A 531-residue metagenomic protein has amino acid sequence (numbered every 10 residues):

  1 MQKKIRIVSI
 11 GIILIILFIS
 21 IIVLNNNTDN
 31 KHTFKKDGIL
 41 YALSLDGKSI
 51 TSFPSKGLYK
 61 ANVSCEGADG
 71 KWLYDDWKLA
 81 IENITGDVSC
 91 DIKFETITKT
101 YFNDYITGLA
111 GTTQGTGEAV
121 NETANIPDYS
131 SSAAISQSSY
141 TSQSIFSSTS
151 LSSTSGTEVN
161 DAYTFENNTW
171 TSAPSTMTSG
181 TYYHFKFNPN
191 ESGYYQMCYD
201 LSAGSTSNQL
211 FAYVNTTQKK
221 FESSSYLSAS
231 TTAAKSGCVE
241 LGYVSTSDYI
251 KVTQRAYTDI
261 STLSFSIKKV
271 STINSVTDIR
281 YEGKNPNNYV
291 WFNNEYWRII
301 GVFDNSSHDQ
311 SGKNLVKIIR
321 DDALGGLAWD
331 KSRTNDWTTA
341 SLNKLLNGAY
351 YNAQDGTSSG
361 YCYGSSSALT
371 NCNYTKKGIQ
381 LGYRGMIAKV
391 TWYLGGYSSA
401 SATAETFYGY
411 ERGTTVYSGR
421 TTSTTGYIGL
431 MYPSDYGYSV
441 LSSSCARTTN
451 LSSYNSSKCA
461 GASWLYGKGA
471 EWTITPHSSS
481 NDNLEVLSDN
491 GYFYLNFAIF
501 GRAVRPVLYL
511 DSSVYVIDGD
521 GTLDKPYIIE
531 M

Functional and structural regions predicted by a protein language model:
K4-F34, L40, W72-Y74, G86-G156 (+4 more regions): Long, domain-scale functional regions
L43-W77, Y213: Surface-exposed interfaces of beta-sheet-rich extracellular modules
A80-T85: Solvent-exposed segments in extracellular or luminal domains encompassing
N168-P189, K235-V239: Short beta-strands within extracellular/lumenal beta-sheet-rich domains
P189-C198, S247: Extended extracellular/luminal ectodomain segments enriched in beta-structured repeat modules
S205-K219: Short, surface-exposed beta-strand/strand-loop-strand elements in extracellular ectodomains
K219-V244: Extracellular carbohydrate recognition and processing domains and analogous Trp-centered ligand-binding platforms
L241-A256: Noncatalytic modules at the cell exterior or secretory-pathway interfaces, chiefly beta-strand-rich lectin/adhesion
